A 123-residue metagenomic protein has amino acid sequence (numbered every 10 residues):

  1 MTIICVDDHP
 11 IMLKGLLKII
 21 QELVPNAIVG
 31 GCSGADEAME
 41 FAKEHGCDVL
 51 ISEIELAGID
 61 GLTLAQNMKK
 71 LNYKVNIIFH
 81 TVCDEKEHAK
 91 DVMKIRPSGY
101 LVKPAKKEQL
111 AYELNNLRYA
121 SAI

Functional and structural regions predicted by a protein language model:
M1-I11, L16-I20: Conserved acidic segment of CheY-like receiver
G31-V49: Acidic, metal-coordinating helix/loop segments flanking the phosphotransfer/catalytic sites of two-component signaling
G34, D60-T63: Acidic catalytic/metal-coordinating carboxylates
A57, E85: The feature encodes the CheY-like receiver
L62-Y73: Short amphipathic alpha-helix used as the core "switch/output" element in two-component signaling
A105-L114: C-terminal output helix
